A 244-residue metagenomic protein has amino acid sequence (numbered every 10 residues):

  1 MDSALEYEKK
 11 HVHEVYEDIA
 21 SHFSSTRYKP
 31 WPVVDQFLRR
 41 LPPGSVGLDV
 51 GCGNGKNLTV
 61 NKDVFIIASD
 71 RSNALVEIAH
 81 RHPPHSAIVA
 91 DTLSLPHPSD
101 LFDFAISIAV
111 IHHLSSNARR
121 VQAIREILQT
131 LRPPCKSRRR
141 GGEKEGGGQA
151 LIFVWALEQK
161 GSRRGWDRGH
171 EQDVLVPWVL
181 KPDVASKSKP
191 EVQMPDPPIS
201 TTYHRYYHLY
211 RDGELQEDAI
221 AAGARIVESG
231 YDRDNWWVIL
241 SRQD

Functional and structural regions predicted by a protein language model:
M1-H97, A118, Q122-R125, P133-D244: Class I (Rossmann-like) S-adenosyl-L-methionine-dependent methyltransferase catalytic domain, capturing the SAM-binding
D100: Structured loop/turn residues at beta-strand edges in well-structured enzyme cores
I106: A conserved beta-strand element that flanks and buttresses the S-adenosyl-L-methionine
A109-H113: Short catalytic micro-motifs in class I SAM-dependent methyltransferases
